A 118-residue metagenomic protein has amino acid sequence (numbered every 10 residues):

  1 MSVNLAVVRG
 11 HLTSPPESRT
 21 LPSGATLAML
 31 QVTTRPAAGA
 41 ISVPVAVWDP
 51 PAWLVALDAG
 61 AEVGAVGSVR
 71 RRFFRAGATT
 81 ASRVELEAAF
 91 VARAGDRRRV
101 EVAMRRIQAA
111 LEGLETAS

Functional and structural regions predicted by a protein language model:
M1-S118: Single-stranded nucleic acid-binding surfaces, predominantly the OB-fold ssDNA-binding core
